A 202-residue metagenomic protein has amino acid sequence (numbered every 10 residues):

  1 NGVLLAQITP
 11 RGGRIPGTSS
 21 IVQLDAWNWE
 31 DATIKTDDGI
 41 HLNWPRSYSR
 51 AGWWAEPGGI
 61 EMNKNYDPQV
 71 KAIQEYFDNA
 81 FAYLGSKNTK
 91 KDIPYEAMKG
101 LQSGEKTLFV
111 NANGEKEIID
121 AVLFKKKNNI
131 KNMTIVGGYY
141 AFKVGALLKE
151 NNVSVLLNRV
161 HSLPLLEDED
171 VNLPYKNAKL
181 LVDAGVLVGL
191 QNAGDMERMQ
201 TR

Functional and structural regions predicted by a protein language model:
N1, T107, A146-K149, S154-R202: His/Asp/Glu-enriched, well-ordered alpha-helical/loop segment that forms or immediately abuts the divalent-metal
G2-N132: Polyanionic/metal-chelating signatures
I8, N111-N113, V136-G138, L156-V160 (+1 more regions): Generic beta-strand/beta-sheet core signal
G13-P16, S47-A51, K116-I118, A141-G145 (+2 more regions): Flexible loop/turn segments at secondary-structure boundaries
V70, Q74, Y95, I118 (+3 more regions): Extracytoplasmic/secreted envelope proteins and their assembly/folding machinery, especially bacterial periplasmic
Y76-N79, M98-S103, T134-G138, N158-P164 (+1 more regions): Short, mixed-charge, low-aromatic patches
K90-K91, V110-G114, V136-Y139, L166-P174: A general structural motif
I119-V122, K126-V160: A contiguous, well-structured "functional interface" segment within a domain
